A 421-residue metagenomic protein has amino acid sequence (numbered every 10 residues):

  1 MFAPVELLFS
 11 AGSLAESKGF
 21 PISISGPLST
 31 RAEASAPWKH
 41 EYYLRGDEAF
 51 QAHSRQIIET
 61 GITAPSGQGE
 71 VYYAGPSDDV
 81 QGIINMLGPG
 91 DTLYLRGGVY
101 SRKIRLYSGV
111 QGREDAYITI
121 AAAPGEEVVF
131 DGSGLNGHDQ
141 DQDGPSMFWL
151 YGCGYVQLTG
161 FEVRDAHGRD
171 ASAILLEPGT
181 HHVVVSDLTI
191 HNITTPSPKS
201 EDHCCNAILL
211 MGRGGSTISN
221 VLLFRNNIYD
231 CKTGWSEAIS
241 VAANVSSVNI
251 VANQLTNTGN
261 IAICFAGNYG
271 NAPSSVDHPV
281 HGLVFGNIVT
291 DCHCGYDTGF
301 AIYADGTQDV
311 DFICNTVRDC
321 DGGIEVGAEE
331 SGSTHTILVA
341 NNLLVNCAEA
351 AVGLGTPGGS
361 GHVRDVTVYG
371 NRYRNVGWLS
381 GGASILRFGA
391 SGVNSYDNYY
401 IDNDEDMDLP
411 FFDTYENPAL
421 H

Functional and structural regions predicted by a protein language model:
M1-E6: Bacterial N-terminal signal peptides
I24-L28, E33-E70, D79, D139 (+1 more regions): Acidic, glycine- and Ser/Thr-rich low-complexity intrinsically disordered tracts in extracellular/secreted proteins
I58-L106: Acidic Gly/Asp/Thr-rich repetitive segments characteristic of extracellular carbohydrate-active and adhesion proteins
Y73-P76, Y94-G97, R102-K103, Q111-R169 (+1 more regions): Right-handed parallel beta-helix/beta-spiral solenoid domain characteristic of secreted/periplasmic
G97, Y117, A123-E127, G154-D165 (+10 more regions): Right-handed parallel beta-helix
R102-R105, G132-S146, A166-I174, T194-N206 (+10 more regions): Short glycine/acidic-rich loop motifs that flank beta-strands on beta-rich extracellular proteins
F130, N341, Y415: Extra-cytoplasmic beta-strand recognition segments
